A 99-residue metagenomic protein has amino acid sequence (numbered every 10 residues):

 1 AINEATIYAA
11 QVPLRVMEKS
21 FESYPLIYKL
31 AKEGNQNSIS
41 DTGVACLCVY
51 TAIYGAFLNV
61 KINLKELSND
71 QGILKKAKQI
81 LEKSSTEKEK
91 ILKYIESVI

Functional and structural regions predicted by a protein language model:
A1-Y50, Y54-N69, I73-I99: N-terminal glycine-/lysine-enriched basic segments
